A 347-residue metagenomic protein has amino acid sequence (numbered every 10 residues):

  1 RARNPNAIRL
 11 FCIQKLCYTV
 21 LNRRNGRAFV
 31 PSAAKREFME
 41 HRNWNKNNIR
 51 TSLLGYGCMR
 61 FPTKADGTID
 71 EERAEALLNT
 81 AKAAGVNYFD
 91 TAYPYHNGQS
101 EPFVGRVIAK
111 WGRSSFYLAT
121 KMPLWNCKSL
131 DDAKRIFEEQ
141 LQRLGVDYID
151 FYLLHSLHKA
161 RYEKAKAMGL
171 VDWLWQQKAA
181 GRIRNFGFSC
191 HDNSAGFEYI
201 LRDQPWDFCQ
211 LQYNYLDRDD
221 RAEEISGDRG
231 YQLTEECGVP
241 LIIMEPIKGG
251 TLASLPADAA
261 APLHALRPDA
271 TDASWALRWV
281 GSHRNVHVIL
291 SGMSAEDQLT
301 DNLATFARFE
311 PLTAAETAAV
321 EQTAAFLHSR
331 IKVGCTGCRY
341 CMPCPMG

Functional and structural regions predicted by a protein language model:
R1-N6, L241: Short alpha-helix boundary/capping segments
C17-Y18, R24-V30, A34-F116, W173 (+1 more regions): N-terminal binding-site loop/beta-alpha segment at the start of enzyme catalytic domains that lines or forms
W44, Y56, F89, V104 (+9 more regions): Conserved, mostly hydrophobic/aromatic
I49-L54, G85-Y88, G112-F116, V146-D150 (+4 more regions): Short, well-ordered coil/turn segments that N-cap beta-strands
R60-E72, K121-D131, A260-R267: Active-site mouth loops of central-metabolism enzymes
T68-A81, S129-L144, D192-I200, D272-L277: Short, acidic/polar
N97, L157-P343, G347: Beta/alpha (TIM)-barrel catalytic core signal, keyed to glycine-rich beta->alpha loops juxtaposed to Asp/Glu that bind
L144-A160: Active-site groove signature of glycoside hydrolases
